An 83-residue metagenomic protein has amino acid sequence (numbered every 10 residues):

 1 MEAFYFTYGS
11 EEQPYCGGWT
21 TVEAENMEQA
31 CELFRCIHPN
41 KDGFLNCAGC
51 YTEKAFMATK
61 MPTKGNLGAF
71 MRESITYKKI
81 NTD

Functional and structural regions predicted by a protein language model:
M1, E23-L33: A short, structured loop/turn motif at beta-sheet edges
M1-A3, G18-W19: Short, surface-exposed beta-edge/turn micro-motifs
E2-E12: A short beta-strand micro-motif
Q13, E28, F44-C47: Mature extracytoplasmic/luminal segments of secretory-pathway proteins
P14-E25: A short, exposed loop/beta-hairpin motif centered on an aromatic-Gly-Thr core
C36-D83: Short, mixed-charge low-complexity intrinsically disordered segments
